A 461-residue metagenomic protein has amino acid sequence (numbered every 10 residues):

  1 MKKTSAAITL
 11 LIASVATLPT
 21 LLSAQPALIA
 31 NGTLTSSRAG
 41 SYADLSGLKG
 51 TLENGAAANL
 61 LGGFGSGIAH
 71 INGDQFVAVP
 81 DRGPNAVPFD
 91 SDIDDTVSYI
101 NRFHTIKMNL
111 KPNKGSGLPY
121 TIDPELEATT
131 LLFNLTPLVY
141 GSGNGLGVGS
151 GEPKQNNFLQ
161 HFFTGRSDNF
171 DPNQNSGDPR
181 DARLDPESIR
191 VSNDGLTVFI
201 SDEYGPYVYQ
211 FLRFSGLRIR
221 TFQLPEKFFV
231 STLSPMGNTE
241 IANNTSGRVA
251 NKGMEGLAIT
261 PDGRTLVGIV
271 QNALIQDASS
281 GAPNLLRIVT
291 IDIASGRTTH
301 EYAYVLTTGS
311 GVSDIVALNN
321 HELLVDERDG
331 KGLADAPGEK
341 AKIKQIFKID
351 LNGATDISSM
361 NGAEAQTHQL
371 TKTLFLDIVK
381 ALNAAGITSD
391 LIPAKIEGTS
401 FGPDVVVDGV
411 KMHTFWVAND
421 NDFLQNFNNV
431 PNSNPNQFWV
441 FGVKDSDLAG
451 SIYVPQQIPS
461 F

Functional and structural regions predicted by a protein language model:
M1-S23: Gram-negative bacterial Sec-dependent N-terminal signal peptides
A24-F461: Sequence/structural signature of beta-propeller domains
